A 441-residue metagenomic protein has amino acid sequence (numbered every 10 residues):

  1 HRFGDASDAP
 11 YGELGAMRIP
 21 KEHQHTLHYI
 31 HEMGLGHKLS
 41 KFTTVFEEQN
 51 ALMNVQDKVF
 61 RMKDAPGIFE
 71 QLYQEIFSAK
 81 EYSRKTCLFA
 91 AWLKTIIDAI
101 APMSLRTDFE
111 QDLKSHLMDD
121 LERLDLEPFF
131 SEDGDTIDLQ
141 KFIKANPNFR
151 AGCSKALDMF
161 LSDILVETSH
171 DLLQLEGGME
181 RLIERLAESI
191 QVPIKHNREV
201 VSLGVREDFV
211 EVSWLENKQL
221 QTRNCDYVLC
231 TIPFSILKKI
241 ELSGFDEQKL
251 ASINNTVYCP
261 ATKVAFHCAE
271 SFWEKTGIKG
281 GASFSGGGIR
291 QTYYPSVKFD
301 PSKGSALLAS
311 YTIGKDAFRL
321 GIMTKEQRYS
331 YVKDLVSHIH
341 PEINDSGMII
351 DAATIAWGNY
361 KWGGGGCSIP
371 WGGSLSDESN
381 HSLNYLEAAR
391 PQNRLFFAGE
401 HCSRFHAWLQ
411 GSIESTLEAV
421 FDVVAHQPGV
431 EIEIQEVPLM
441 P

Functional and structural regions predicted by a protein language model:
H1-Y82, T231, V437-P441: N-terminal glycine-rich phosphate/pyrophosphate-binding loop and immediately adjacent elements
A9-P20, T168-E176, L250-V257, K315-E326 (+2 more regions): Active-site rim elements
E47-A99, M103, H267-I278, D300-G347: Mid-to-C-terminal "cap/lid" subdomains and adjacent gly/pro-rich loops that border and regulate access to redox
R84-E199, E207-E211, E216, N224 (+2 more regions): Active-site/ligand-binding neighborhood in enzyme catalytic cores
V200, T222-S235: Short hydrophobic core segments
F209, L215, P260, E274-P441: Conserved flavin/dinucleotide-binding core of flavoenzymes
C230-Q248: Flavin (primarily FAD) binding-site architecture
K249-G277: Central beta-strand plus flanking loop segment that forms part of the substrate or channel wall within the catalytic
